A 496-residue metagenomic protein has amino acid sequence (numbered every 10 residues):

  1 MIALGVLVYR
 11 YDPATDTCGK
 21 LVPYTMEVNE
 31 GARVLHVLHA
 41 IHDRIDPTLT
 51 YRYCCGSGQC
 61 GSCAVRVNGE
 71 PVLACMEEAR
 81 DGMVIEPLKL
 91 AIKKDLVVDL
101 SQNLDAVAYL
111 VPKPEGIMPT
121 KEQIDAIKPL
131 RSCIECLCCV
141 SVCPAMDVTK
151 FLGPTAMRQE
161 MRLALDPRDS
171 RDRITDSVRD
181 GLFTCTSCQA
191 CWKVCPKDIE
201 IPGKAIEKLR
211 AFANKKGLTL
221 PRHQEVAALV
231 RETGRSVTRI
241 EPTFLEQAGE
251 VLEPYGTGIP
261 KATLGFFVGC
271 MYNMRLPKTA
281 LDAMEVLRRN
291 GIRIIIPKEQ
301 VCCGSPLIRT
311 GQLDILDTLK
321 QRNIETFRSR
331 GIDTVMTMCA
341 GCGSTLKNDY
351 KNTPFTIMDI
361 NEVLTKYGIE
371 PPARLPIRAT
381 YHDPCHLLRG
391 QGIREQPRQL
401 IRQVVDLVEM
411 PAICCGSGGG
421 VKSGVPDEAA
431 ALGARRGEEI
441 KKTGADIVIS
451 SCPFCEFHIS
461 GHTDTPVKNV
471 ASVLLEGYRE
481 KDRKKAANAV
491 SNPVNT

Functional and structural regions predicted by a protein language model:
M1-E135, S141, F266, E395: Signature of N-terminal electron-transfer/Fe-S-associated modules in redox systems
A32-R44, L88-K89, K94-R235, T318 (+6 more regions): Ferredoxin-type iron-sulfur electron-transfer modules in oxidoreductases and energy-metabolism complexes
C55, C60-C63, C75, C133-C139 (+9 more regions): Short cysteine clusters
P87-K89, V268, D359-N361, D383: Short, structured patches in soluble enzyme cores that scaffold and shape functional sites
L110-I127, T365-V404: Proteins enriched for Cys/Gly/acidic motifs involved in redox and nucleic-acid/cofactor modification
L130, E135, R162-Q300, S305-N352: Iron-sulfur-cluster electron-transfer modules
D198, M271-D359, H386-T496: Cofactor-cradling patches in redox/metallo enzymes
G265, T380, D446-I449: Conserved beta-strand elements of the Class I
